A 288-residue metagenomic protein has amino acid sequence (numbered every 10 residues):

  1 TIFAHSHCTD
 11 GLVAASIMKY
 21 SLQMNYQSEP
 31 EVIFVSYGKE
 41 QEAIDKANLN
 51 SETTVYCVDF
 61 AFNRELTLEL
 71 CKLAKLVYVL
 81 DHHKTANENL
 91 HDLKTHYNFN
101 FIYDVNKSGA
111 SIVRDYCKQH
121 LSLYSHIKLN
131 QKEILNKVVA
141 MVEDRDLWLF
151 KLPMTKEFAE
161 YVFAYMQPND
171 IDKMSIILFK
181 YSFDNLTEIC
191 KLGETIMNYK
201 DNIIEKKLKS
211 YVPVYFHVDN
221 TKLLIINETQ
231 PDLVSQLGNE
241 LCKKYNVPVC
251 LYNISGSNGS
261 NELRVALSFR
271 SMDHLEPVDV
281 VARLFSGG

Functional and structural regions predicted by a protein language model:
T1-K173, T187, E194, N198 (+1 more regions): Replace "Mg2+/Mn2+-dependent" with "divalent metal-dependent
I171, S175-F183: Beta-strand-rich cores of mature extracytoplasmic or soluble domains
